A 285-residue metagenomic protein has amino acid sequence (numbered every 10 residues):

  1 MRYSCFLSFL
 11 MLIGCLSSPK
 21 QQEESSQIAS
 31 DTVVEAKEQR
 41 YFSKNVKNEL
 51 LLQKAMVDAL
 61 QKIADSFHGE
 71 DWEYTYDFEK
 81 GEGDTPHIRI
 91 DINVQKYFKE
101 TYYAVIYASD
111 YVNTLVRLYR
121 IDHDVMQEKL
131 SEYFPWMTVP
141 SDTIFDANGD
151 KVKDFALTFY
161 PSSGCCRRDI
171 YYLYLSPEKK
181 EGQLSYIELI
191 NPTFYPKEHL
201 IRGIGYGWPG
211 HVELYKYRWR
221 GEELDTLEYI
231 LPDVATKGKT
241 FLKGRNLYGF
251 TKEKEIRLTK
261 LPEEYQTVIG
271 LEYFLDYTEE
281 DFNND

Functional and structural regions predicted by a protein language model:
F9-S17: Hydrophobic h-region of N-terminal signal peptides that target proteins for export in Gram-negative bacteria
L16-F98, E198-D285: Acidic, small-residue rich beta-repeat scaffolds with periodic aromatic anchors
Y76-K80, Q127-F134, E181-S185: A short beta-strand motif characteristic of beta-propeller blades
Y97-V105, N148-F159, H199-G203: Acidic/hydrophobic-patterned starts of short beta strands in beta-sheet-rich repeat architectures
S109-N113, G164-D169, P209-V212: Short, solvent-exposed loop/turn segments at conserved positions within beta-propeller repeat blades
L118-D122, C166-S185, K216-G221: Beta-propeller blade repeat segments, especially FG-GAP/WD-type strand-to-loop junctions in 6- to 7-bladed propeller
M137-T143, I187-F194, K237-K239: Repeated scaffold domains used in trafficking and secretory/extracellular systems, primarily beta-propellers
D146-N148, F282: Calcium-coordinating acidic loop motifs
